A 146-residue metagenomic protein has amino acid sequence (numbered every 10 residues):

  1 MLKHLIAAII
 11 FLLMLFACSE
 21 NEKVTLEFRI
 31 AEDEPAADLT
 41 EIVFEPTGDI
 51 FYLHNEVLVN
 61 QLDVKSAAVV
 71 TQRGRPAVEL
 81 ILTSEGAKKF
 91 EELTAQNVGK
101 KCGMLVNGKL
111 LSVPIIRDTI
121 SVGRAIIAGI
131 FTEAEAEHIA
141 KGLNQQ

Functional and structural regions predicted by a protein language model:
L2, C18-Q146: Structural signature of multi-pass, alpha-helical inner-membrane proteins
L2-I9: Sec-dependent signal peptide recognition, specifically the positively charged N-region followed immediately by
